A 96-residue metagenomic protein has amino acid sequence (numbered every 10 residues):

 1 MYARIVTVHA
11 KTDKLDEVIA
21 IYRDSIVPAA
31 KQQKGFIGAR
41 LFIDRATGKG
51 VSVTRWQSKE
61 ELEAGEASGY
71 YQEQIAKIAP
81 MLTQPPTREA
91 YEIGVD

Functional and structural regions predicted by a protein language model:
M1-V53, Q57-G69, P80-D96: Short S/T/G/P-rich N-terminal loop/turn motif that feeds into the first structured element of a domain
Q72-K77: Low-complexity, intrinsically disordered Gly/Pro/Thr-rich segments
